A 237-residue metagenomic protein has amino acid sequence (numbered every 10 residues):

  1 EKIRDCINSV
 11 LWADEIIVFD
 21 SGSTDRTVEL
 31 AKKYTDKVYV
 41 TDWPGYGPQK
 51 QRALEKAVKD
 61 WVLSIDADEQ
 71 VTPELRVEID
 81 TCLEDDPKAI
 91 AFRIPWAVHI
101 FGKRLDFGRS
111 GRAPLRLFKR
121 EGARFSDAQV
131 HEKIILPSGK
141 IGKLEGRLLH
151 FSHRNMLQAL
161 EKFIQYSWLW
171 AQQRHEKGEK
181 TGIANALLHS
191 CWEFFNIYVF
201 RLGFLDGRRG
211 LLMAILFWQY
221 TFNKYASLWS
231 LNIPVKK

Functional and structural regions predicted by a protein language model:
E1-W12: Short, well-formed alpha-helical segments that are part of the catalytic scaffolds of diverse glycosyltransferases
S9, D20-E29, D66: A conserved acidic beta->alpha catalytic loop
W12, K33-Y34, A113, P137: Short, structured coil segments at secondary-structure junctions
E15-I16, I141: Hydrophobic/aromatic residues located in beta-strands of well-ordered beta-sheets within soluble catalytic
S23, P44-G45, E69: Alpha/beta-hydrolase active-site loop signature
V28-V58: Conserved donor nucleotide-binding strand/loop of the catalytic core
P48-L54, W61, I65, T72-K237: Catalytic-site signature of metal-activated, phosphate-bearing donor transferases, centered on the GT-A/GT-A-like
